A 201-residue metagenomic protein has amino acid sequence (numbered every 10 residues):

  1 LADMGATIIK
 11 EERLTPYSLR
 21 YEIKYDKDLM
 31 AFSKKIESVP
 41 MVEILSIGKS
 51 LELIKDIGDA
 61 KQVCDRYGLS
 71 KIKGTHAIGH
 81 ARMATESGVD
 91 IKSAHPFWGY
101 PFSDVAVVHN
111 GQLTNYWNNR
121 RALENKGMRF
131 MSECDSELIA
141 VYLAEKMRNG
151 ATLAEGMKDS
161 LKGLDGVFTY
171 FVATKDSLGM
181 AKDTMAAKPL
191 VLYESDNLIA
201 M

Functional and structural regions predicted by a protein language model:
L1-M201: Conserved short alpha-helical segments that host acidic/polar catalytic motifs at enzyme active sites
